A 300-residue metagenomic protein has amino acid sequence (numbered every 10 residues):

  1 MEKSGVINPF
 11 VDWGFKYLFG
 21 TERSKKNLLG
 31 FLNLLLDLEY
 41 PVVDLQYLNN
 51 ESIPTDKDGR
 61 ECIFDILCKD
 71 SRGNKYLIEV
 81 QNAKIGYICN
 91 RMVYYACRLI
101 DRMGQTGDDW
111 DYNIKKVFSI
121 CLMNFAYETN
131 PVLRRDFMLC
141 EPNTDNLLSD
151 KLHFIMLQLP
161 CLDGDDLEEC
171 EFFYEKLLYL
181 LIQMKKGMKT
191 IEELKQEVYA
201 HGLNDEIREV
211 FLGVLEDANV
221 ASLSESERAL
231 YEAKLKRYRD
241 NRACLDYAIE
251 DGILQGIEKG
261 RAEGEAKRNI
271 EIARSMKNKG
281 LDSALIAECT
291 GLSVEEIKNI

Functional and structural regions predicted by a protein language model:
M1-I300: Elongated, amphipathic alpha-helical interaction scaffolds
